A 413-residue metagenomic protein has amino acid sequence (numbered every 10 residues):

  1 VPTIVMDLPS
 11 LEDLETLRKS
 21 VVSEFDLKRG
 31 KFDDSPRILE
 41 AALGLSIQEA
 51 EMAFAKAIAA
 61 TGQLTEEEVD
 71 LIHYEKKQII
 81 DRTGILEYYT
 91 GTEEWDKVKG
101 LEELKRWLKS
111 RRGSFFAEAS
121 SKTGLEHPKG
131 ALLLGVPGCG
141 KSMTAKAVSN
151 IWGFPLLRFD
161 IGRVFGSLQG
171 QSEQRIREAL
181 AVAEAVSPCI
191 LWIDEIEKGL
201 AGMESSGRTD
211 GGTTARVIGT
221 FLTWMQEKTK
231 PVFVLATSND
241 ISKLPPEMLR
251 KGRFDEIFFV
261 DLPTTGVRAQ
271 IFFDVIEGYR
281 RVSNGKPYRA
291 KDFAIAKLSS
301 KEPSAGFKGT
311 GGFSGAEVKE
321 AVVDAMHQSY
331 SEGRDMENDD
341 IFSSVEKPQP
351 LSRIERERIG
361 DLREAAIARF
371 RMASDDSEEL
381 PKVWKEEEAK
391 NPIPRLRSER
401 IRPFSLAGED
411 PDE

Functional and structural regions predicted by a protein language model:
V1-E67, Y74, R208-T209, L222-P231 (+6 more regions): ATP/nucleotide-binding catalytic cores
V1-F25, W95-L298, E413: Walker A/P-loop NTP-binding motif of AAA+ ATPase domains
R18-Y74, V282-Q349: Conserved AAA+ ATPase small/helical "lid" subdomain
F32, K56, A60, E68-E75 (+10 more regions): Residue-level signal for alpha-helical context at structural boundaries
A41, Y88, F159: Glycine- and acidic-rich phosphate- and metal-coordinating loops
L45, E49, T61-L64, I79-T83 (+5 more regions): Short secondary-structure junctions and interdomain/linker hinges
G62, K77-D81, E195-I196, Y279-G285 (+1 more regions): Proline-centered turn/helix-capping motifs that create local helix->coil transitions or kinks
K77-A147, A181, A185, A305-E320 (+1 more regions): C-terminal engagement/docking regions of AAA+ P-loop ATPases
